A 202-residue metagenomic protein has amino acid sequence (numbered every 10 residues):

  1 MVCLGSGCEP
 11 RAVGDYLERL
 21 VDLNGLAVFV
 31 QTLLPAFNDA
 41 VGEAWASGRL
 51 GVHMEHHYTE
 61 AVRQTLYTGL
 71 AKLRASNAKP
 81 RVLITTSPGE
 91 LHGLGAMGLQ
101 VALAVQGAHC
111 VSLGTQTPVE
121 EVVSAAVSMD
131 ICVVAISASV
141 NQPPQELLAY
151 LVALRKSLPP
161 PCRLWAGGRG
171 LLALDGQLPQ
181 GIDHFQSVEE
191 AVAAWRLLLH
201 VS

Functional and structural regions predicted by a protein language model:
M1-R74: Long amphipathic alpha-helical segments
R49-G51, H56-S202: C-terminal regulatory/effector modules of DNA-binding transcriptional regulators
